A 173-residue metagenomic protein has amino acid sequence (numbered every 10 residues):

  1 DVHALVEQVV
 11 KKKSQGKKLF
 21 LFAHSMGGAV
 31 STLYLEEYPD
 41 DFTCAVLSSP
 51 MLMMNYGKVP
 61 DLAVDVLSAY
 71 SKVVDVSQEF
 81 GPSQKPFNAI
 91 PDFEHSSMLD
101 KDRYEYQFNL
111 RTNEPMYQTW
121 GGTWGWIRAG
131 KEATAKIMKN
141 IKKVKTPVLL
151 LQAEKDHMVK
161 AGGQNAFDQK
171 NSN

Functional and structural regions predicted by a protein language model:
V2-K17: Conserved acidic catalytic loop of the alpha/beta-hydrolase fold
V6, V10, Y34-L35, D168: A conserved amphipathic alpha-helix that caps or lines the catalytic cleft of carbohydrate- and lipid-modifying enzymes
F22-G27, S31: Gly/Ala-rich beta-loop-alpha elbow adjacent to hydrolase catalytic centers
S31-Q118: Alpha/beta-hydrolase-fold enzymes
G121-N140: Active-site nucleophile elbow and catalytic-triad environment of alpha/beta-hydrolase enzymes
V144, L150-Q152, D156: Short beta-strand/loop motif that positions the catalytic acidic residue of the alpha/beta-hydrolase fold
T146, K160-K170: Short alpha-helix in the alpha/beta-hydrolase fold that links the catalytic acid
